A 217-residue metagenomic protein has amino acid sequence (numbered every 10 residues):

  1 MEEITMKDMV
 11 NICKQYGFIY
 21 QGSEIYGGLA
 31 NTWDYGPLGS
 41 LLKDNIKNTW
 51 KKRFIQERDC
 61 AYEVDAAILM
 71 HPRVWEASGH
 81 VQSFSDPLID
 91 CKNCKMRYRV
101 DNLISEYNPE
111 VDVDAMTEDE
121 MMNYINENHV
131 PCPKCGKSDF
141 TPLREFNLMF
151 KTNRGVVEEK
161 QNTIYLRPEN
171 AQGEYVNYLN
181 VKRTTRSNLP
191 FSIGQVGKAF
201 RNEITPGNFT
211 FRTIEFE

Functional and structural regions predicted by a protein language model:
M1-E217: TRNA-recognition modules of translation machinery and tRNA-sensing kinases, especially anticodon-binding
